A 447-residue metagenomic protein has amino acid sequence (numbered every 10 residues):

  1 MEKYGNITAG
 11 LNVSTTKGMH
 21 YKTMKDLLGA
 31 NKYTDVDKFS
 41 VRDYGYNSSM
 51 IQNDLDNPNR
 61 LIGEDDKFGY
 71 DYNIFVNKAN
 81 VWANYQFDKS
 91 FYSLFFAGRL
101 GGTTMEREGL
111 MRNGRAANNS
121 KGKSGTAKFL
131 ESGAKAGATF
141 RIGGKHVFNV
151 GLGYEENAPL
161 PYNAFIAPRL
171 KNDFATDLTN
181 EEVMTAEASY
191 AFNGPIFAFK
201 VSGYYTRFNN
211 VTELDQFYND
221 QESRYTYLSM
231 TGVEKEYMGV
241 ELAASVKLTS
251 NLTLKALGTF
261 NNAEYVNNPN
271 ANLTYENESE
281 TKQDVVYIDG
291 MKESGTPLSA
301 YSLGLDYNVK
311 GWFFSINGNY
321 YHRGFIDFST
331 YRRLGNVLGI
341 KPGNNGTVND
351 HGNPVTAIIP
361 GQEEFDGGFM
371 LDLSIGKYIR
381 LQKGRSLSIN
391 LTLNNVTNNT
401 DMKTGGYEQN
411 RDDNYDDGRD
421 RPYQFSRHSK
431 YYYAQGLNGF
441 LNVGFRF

Functional and structural regions predicted by a protein language model:
G5-I7, F91-L94, K145-F148, I196-F199 (+3 more regions): Repeated loop/turn-to-beta-strand initiation elements of outer-membrane beta-barrel proteins
T8-G143, N163, P168, N270: Signature of Gram-negative outer-membrane beta-barrel scaffolds
A9-T15, F96-G102, V150-Y154, Y190 (+6 more regions): Transmembrane beta-barrel strands of outer-membrane/channel proteins
Y33, D65-D71, N84, N113-G125 (+7 more regions): Extracellular loop and loop/strand-boundary signature of outer-membrane beta-barrel proteins
I51, T104-R115, T126, F140-A186 (+6 more regions): Surface-exposed extracellular loop regions of Gram-negative outer-membrane beta-barrel proteins, predominantly
F75-A79, K128-S132, E182-A186, N193-P195 (+6 more regions): Residues that define the transmembrane beta-barrel architecture of outer-membrane proteins
Y205-R207, L228-R332, G444-R446: Gram-negative outer-membrane beta-barrel transporters
L254, N319-G343, T347, H351 (+1 more regions): C-terminal beta-signal and adjacent terminal beta-strands/loops of Gram-negative outer-membrane beta-barrel proteins
